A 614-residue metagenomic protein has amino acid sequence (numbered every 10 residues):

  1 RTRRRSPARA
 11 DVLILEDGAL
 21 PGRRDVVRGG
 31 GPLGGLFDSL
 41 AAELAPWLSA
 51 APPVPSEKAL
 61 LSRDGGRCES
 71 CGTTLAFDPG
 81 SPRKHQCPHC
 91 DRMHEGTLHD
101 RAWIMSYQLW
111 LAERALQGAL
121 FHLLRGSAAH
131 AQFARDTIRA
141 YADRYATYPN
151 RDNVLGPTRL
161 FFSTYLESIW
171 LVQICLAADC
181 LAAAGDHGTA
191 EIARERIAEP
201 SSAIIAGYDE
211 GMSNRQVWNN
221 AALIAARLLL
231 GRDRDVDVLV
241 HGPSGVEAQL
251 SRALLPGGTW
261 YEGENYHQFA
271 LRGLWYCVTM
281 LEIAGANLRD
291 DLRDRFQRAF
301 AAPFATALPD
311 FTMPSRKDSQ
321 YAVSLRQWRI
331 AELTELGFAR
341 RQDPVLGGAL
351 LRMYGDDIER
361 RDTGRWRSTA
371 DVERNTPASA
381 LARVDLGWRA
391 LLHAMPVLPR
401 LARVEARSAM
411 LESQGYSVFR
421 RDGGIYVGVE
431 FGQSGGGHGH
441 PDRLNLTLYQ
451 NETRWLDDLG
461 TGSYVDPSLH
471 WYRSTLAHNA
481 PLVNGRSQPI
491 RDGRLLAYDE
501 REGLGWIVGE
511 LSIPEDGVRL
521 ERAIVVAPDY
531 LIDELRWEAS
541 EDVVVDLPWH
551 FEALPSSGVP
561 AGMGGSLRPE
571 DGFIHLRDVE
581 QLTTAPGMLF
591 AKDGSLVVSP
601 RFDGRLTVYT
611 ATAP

Functional and structural regions predicted by a protein language model:
R1-G211, V217-I224, V240, W275 (+4 more regions): Extracellular glycan-targeting catalytic surfaces
D11-V12, H94-L111, R151-S168, S202-V217 (+6 more regions): Solvent-exposed loop and edge beta-strand segments that line ligand/cofactor-binding and catalytic clefts
R23-D25, Y266-P614: Extended polysaccharide-engagement surfaces of secreted carbohydrate-active enzymes
L33-G34, W47-P55, Y148, I204-G211 (+8 more regions): Short secondary-structure junctions and interdomain/linker hinges
R125, L181-I192, L230-R234, M280-D291: Inter-helical turn/loop segments and adjacent helix faces that build the functional surface of alpha-helical bundle
A140-T147, E199-A203, S244-G257, D294-F311: Short, mixed-charge aromatic SLiMs
S163, D186, M212, L228 (+3 more regions): Generic alpha-helical structural element
A222-Q249: Alpha-helical cores of eukaryotic small-GTPase signaling modules
